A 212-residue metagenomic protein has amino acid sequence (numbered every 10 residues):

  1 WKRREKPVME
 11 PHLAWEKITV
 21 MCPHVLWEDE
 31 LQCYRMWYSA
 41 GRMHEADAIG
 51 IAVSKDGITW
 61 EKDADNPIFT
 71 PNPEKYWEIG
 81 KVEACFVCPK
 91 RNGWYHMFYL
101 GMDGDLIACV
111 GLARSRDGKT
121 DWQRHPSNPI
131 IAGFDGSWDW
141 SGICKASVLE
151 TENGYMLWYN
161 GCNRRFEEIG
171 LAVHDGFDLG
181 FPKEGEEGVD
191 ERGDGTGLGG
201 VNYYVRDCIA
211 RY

Functional and structural regions predicted by a protein language model:
W1-Y212: Carbohydrate-active catalytic/glycan-binding domains of CAZyme proteins, especially the secreted or lumenal ectodomains
